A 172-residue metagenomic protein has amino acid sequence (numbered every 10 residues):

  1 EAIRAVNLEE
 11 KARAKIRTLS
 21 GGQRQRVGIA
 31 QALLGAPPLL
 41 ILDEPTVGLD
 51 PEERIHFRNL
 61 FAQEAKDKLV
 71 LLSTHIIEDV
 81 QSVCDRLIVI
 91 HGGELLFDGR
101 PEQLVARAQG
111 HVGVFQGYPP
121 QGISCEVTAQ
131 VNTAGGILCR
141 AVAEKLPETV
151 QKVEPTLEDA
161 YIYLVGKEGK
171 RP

Functional and structural regions predicted by a protein language model:
E1-K11: Conserved ABC ATPase "signature" region
K15-L19: Conserved ABC ATPase signature
I29: Hydrophobic anchor residue at the start of the ABC signature
A36: Conserved catalytic motifs of ABC-family nucleotide-binding domains
L40-E44, L49: Catalytic Walker B motif of ABC-type/P-loop ATPase nucleotide-binding domains
H56-R140: ABC transporter nucleotide-binding domain
V127-P172: C-terminal coupling/interaction segments
